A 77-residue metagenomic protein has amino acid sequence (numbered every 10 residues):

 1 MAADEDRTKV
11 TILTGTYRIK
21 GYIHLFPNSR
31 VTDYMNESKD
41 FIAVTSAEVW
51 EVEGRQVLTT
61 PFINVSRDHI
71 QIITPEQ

Functional and structural regions predicted by a protein language model:
M1-Q77: Conserved RNA-binding domains used in RNP assembly and mRNA/RNA metabolism
